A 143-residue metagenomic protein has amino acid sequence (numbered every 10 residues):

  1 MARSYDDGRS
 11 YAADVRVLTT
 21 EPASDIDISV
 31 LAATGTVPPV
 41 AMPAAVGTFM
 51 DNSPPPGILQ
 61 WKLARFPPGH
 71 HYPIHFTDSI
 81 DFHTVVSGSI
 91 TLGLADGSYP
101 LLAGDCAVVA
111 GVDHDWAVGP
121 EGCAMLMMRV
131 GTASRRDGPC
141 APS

Functional and structural regions predicted by a protein language model:
M1-A64, S143: A short, N-terminal "cap"/entry segment at the start of jelly-roll beta-barrel domains of the cupin/DSBH fold
D7, P68, A103-G104: Short, flexible surface segments
A44-M50, L59-T77, A110-D113, G131-S134: Conserved short histidine dyad/triad with adjacent acidic residue
Y72-I74, L92-G93, H114-P120: Short beta-strand His + acidic residue motifs that chelate non-heme Fe in jelly-roll/DSBH and cupin folds
D78-A95: Glycine- and acidic-residue-biased ligand/ion/polar-headgroup-sensing regions
D81-F82, C106-V108, E121-D137: A short hydrophobic beta-strand segment most commonly corresponding to one strand of the jelly-roll/cupin
A95-V112: Short acidic-glycine-tyrosine-enriched beta hairpin
